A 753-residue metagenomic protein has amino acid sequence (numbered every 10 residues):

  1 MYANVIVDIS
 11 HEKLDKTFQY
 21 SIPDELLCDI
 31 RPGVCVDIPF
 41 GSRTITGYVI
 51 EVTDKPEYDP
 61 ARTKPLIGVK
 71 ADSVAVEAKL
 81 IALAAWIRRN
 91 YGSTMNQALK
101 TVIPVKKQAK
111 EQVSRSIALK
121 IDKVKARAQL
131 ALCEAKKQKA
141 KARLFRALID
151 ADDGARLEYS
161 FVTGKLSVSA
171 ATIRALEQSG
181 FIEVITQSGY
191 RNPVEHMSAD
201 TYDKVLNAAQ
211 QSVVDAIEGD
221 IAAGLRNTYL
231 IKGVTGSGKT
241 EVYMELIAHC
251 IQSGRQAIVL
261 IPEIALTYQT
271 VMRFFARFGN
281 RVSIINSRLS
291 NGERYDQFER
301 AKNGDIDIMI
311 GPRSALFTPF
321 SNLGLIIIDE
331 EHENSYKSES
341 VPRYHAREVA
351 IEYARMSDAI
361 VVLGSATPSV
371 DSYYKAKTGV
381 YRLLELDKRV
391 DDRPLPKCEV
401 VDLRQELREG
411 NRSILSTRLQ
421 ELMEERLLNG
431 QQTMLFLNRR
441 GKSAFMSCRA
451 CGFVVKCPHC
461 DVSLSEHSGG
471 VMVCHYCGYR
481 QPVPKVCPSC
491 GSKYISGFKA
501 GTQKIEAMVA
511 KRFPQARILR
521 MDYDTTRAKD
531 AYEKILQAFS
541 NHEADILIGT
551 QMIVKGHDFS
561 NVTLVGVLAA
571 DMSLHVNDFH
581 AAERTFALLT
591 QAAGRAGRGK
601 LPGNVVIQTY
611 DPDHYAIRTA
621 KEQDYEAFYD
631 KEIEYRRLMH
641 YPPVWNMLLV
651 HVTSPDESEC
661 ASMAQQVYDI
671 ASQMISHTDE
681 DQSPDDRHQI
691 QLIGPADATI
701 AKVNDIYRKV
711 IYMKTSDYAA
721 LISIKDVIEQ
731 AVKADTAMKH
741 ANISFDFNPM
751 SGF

Functional and structural regions predicted by a protein language model:
M1-S365, K377-R393, Y712, A719-D726 (+1 more regions): Accessory, non-ATPase domains that flank or precede helicase/AAA+ motor cores in DNA-metabolism machines
C35-D37, T44, H688-A719: Short, intrinsically disordered low-complexity segments
E51-T53, I103, T186-S188, L437-R439 (+4 more regions): A general secondary-structure junction signal
S93-Q97, Q108, D153-G154, Q432 (+6 more regions): Intrinsically disordered or highly flexible coil/loop and linker segments, enriched in small and charged/polar residues
T201-N207, Q211, D215, L225-A661 (+3 more regions): Inter-lobe coupling/hinge segments of SF2-like helicase ATPases
E626-A627, I633-E634, A671-Q673, H677-E680 (+2 more regions): Surface-exposed amphipathic alpha-helical segments in non-transmembrane regions that serve as interaction surfaces
S658-Q673: Extracytoplasmic/periplasmic
I675-A698, K739-N748: Short beta-strand elements
